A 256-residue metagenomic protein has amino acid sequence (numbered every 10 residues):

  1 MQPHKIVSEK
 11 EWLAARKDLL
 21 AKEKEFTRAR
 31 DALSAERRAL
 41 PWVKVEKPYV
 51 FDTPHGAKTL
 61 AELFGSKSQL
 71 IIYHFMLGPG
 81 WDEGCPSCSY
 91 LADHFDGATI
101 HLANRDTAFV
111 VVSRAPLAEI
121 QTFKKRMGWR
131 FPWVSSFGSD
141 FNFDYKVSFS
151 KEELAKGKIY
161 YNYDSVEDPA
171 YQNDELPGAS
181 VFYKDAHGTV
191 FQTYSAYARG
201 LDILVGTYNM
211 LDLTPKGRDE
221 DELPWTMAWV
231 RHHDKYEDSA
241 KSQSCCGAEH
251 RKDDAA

Functional and structural regions predicted by a protein language model:
M1-R105, T122-G128, P132, S139-A256: Non-globular targeting/processing and membrane-anchoring segments
A103-I120: Catalytic nucleophile loop
S113, S135-F137: Residues at the C-termini of beta-strands that transition into short coil/loop
